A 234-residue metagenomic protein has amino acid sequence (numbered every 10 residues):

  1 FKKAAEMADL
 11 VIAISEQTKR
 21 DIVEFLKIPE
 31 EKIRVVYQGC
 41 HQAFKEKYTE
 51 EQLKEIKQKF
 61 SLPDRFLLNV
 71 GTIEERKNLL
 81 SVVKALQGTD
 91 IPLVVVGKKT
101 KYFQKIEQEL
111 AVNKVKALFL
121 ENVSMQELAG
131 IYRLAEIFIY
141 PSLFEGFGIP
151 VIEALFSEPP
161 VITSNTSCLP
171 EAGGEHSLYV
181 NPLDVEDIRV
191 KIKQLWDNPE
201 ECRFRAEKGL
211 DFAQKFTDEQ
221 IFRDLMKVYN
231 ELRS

Functional and structural regions predicted by a protein language model:
F1-S234: Carbohydrate transferase catalytic cores enriched for Leloir-type hexosyltransferases
